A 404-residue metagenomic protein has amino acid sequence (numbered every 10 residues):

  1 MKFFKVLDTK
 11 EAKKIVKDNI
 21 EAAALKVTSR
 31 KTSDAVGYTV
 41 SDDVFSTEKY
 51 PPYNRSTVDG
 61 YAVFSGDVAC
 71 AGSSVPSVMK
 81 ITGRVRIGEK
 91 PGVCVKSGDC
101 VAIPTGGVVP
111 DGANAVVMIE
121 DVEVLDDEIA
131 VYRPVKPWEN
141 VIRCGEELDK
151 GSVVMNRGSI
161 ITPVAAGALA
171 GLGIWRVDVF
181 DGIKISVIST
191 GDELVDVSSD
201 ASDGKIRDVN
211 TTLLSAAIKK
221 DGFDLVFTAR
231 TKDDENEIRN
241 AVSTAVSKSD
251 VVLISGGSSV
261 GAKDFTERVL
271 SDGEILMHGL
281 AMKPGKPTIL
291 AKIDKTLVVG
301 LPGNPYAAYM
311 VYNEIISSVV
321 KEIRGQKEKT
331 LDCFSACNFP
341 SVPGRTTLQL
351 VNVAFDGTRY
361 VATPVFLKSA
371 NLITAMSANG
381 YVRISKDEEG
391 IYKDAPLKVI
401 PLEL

Functional and structural regions predicted by a protein language model:
M1-S73, Q326-L350: Short, low-complexity N-terminal leaders and the immediately following helix N-cap/first helix
M1-T9, W175-L301, P305-V311: Helix-rich terminal scaffold detector
K2-F4, T9, D43, Y61-A229 (+3 more regions): Short, glycine/charged-enriched hinge/interface segments at domain edges or termini
K10-K13, T28-S33, D42, G88 (+2 more regions): Flexible glycine/proline-rich
K14-K26, S41, F45, C100 (+17 more regions): Generic secondary-structure signature for well-ordered alpha-helical cores
N54-S56, A71-S74, G92-K96, V109-D111 (+13 more regions): Solvent-exposed alpha-helices and their adjacent loops that cap or buttress functional pockets in soluble metabolic
G112-N114, A166, V197, K263-F265 (+2 more regions): Short glycine-/acidic-enriched loop or helix-start segments at secondary-structure transitions that form or flank
